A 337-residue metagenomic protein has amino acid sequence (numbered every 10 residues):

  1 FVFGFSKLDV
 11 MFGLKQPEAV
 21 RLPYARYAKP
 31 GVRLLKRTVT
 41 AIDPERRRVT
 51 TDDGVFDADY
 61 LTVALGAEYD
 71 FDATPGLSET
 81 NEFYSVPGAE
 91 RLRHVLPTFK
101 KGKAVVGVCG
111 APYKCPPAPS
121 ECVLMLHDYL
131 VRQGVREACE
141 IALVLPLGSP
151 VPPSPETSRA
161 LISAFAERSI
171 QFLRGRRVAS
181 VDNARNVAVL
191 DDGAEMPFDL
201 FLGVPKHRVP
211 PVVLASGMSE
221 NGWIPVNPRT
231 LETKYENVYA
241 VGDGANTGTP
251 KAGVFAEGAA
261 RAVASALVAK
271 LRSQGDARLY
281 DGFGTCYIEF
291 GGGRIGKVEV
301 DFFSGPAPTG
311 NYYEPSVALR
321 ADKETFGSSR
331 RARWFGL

Functional and structural regions predicted by a protein language model:
F1-V32, G110-P155: Beta1-alpha1 glycine-rich phosphate/pyrophosphate-binding loop at the start of Rossmann-like nucleotide-binding domains
V32-E121, D128-G134, L202: FAD-binding core/adjacent interface of flavoenzyme oxidoreductases
V32-V49, F56, V131-G222: A Rossmann-like FAD-binding core segment of flavoenzymes
G76-K100, E195-A259, S265-A269: FAD-site-proximal beta/loop scaffold in flavoenzymes
K103, A138-A142, N237: Residues at the starts of beta-strands that form the adenosine-phosphate
D128, A256-G282: Internal hydrophobic alpha-helix adjacent to the cofactor/substrate pocket in enzyme cavities
G222-V238, F290-P308: FAD-binding beta-loop-beta segment adjacent to the flavin cofactor pocket
G296-L337: C-terminal auxiliary extensions adjacent to catalytic cores
